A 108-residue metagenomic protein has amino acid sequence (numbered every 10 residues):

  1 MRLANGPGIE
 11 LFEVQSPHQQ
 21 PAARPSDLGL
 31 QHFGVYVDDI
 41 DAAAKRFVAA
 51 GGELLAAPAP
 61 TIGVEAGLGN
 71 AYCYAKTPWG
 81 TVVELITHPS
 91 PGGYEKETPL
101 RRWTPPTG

Functional and structural regions predicted by a protein language model:
L3-V82, P89: Vicinal oxygen chelate
G29-F33, R102-G108: Short, solvent-exposed cationic patches
K76-P78, T98, T107: Generic alpha-helical secondary structure signal
P91-T104: A short, polar/charged loop-to-alpha-helix boundary motif
